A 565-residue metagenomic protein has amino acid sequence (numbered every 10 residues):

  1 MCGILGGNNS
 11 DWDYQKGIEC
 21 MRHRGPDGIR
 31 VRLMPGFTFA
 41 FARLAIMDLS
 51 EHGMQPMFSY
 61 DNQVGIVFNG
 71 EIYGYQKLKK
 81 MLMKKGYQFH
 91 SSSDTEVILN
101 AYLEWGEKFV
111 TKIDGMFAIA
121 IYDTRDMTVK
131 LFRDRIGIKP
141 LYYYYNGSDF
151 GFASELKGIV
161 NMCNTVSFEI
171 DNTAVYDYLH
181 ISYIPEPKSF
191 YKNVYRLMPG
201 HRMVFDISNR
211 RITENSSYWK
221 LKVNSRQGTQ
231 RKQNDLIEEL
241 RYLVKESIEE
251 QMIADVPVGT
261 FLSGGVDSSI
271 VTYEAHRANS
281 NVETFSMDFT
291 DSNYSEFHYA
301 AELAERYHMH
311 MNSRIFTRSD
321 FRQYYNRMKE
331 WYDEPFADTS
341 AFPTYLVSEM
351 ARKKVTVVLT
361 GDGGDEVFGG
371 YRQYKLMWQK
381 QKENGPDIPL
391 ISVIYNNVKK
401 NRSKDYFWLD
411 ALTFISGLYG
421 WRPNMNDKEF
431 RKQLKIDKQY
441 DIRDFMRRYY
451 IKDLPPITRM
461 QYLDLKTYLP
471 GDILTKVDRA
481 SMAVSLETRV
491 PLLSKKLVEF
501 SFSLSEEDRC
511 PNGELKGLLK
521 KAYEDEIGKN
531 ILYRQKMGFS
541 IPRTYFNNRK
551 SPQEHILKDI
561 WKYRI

Functional and structural regions predicted by a protein language model:
M1, K108, S167, N193-V194 (+7 more regions): Adenosyl-5′-phosphate
M1-N326, E330-Y332, T344, S348 (+4 more regions): Cysteine-centered catalytic environments shared across enzyme families
G28, P140, S268, G364 (+2 more regions): Short hydrophobic/aromatic residue motifs in ordered secondary structure
M81, M162, V367-G370, F500: Residues that scaffold the ATP/ADP-binding catalytic core of kinase and kinase-like folds
T128-V129, K139-P140, V160, E366-G370 (+2 more regions): Short catalytic/ligand-binding loop motif for oxyanion handling, primarily in non-cytosolic enzymes, centered on
R135, G147, L346-D405, Y468 (+1 more regions): Active-site adenylate/phosphate-handling loop in enzymes that bind or generate adenylated species
N326-E330, R352, Y374-L376, F546-N548: Short low-complexity, flexible loop/linker segments enriched in glycine and/or proline with clustered acidic
P335-D338: Acceptor-substrate binding/catalytic loop of class I
